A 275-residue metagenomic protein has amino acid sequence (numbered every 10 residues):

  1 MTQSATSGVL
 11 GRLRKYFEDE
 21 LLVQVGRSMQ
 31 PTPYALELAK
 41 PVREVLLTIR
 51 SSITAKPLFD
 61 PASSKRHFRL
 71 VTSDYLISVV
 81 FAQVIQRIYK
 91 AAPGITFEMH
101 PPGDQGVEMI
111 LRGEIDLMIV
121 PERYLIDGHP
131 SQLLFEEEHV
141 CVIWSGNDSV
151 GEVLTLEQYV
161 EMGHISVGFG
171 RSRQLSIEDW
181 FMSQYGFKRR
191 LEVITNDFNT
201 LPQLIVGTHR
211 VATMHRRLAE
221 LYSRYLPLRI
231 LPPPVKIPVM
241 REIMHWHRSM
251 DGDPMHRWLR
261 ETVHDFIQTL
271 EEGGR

Functional and structural regions predicted by a protein language model:
R14-P31: A short LG(V/I)-centered, amphipathic sequence patch enriched for acidic residue(s) preceding the LG motif
Y16-F17, L21, L38-D60: Alpha-helical linker/hinge and terminal dimerization helices associated with HTH transcriptional regulators
P61, G128-H164, H256: Flexible hinge/capping segments at coil-to-helix
K65-L125, T195: Central regulatory/effector-binding core of bacterial HTH transcription factors
F68-V71, H139, L154-Q174, H264-I267: Short loop->beta-strand "edge-of-pocket" segments that line small-molecule binding or catalytic clefts across diverse
V80, S145, G151, L156 (+1 more regions): A late-sequence structural motif
G103-G106, L111-I115, P121, G170-I230: Hydrophobic hinge/microswitch elements
P121, V150-G151, G163-Y185, R216 (+4 more regions): Secondary-structure junction motif
